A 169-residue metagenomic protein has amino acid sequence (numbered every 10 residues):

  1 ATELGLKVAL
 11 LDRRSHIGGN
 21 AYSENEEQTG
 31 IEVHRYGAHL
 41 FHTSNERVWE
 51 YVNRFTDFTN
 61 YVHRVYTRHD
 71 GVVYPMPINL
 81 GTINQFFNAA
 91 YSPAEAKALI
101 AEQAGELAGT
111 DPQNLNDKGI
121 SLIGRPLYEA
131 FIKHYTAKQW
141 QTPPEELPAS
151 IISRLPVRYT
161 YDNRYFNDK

Functional and structural regions predicted by a protein language model:
T2-E27: Glycine-rich FAD pyrophosphate-binding loop
G18-G19, G37, G124, Q141: Glycine-centered flexibility sites
A21, N45, I132: Short, flexible helix/strand-to-coil boundary loops that buttress conserved ligand/catalytic motifs in alpha/beta
T29-E106: Dinucleotide-binding Rossmann-like beta1-alpha1 core, especially the glycine-rich loop that anchors the ADP
D70-V72, L80-K169: Active-site/ligand-binding neighborhood in enzyme catalytic cores
